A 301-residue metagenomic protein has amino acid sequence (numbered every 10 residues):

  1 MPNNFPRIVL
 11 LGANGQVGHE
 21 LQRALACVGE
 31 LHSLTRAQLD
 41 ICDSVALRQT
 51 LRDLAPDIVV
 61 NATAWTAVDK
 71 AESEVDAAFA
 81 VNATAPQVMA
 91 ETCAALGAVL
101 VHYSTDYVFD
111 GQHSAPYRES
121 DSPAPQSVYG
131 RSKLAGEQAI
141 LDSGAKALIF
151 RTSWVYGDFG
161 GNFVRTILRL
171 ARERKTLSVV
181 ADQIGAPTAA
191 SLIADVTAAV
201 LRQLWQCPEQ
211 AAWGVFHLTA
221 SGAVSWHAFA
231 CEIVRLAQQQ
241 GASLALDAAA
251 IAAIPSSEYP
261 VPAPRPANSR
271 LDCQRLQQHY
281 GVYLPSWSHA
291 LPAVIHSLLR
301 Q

Functional and structural regions predicted by a protein language model:
P6-A24: N-terminal Rossmann NAD(P)H-binding glycine-rich loop of SDR-like oxidoreductase domains
L11, L34, A62-T63, L100-T105 (+2 more regions): SDR active-site strand-loop-helix element
A26-Q49: Adenosine-cofactor binding site in Rossmann-like domains, unifying the SAM/SAH pocket of S-adenosylmethionine-dependent
S44-V81: NAD(P)H-binding glycine-rich loop region in Rossmannoid oxidoreductase-like domains and their noncatalytic homologs
S73, A80, T84-V88, V108-F150 (+1 more regions): Catalytic helix-loop patch of NAD(P)-dependent Rossmann-fold dehydrogenases
L141-A199: NAD(P)-dependent short-chain dehydrogenase/reductase
V196-T197, Q203-P260: Mid/C-terminal beta-alpha module of Rossmann-like enzyme folds, strongest in SDR-family dehydrogenases/epimerases
S286-Q301: Amphipathic terminal alpha-helices
